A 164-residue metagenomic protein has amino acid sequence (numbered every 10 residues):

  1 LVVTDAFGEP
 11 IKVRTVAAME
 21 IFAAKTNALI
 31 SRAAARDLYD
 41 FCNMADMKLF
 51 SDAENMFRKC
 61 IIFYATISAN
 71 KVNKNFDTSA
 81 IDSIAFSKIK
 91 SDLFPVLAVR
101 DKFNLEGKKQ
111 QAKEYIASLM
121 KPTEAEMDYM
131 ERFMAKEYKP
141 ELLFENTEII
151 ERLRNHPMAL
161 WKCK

Functional and structural regions predicted by a protein language model:
L1-K164: Structured mid-to-C-terminal alpha-helical surface segments
